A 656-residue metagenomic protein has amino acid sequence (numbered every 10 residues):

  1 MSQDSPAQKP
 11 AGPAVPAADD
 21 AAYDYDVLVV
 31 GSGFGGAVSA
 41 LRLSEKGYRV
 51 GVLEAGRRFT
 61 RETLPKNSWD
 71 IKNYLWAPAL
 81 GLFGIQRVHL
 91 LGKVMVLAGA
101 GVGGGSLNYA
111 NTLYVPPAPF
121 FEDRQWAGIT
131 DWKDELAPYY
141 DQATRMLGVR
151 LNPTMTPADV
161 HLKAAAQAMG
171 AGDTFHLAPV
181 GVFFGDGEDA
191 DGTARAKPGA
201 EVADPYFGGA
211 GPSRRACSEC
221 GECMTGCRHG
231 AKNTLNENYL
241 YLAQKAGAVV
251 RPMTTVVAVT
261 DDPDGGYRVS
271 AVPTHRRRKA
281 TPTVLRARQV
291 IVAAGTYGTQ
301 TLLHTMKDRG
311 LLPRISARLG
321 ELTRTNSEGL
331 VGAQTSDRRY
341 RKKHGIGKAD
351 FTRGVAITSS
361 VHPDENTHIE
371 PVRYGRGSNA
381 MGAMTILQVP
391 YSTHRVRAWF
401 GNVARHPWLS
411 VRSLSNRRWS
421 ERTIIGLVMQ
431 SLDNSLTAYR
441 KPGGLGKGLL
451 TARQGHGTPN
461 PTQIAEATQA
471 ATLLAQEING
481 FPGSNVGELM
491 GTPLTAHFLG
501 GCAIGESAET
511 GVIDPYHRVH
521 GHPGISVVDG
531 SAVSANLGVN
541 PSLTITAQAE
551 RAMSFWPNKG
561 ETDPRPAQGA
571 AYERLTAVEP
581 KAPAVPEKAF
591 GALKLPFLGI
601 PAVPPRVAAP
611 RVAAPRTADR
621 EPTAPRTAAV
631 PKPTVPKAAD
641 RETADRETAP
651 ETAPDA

Functional and structural regions predicted by a protein language model:
M1-V27, E45-K46, E561-R611: Extreme N-terminal leader/targeting segments of oxidoreductases
Y25-V52: N-terminal Rossmann-like FAD-binding beta1-loop-alpha1 element of flavoenzymes
E45, R49, G56-K66, H229-K232 (+7 more regions): Glycine-rich loop(s) and the adjacent beta-strand/alpha-helix scaffold that form part
I71-M155: Redox-cofactor-proximal catalytic regions of oxidoreductases
F83, C220-C223, V257, D261 (+2 more regions): A glycine-rich dinucleotide-binding beta-alpha-beta segment and adjacent secondary-structure elements that constitute
L90, Y109, I129, A287 (+7 more regions): FAD cofactor-binding and catalytic pocket of flavoenzymes
G101, G105, G530-S542: Glycine-rich phosphate/pyrophosphate-binding beta-alpha loops
D131-M253, L489-T492: Conserved redox-cofactor binding core of oxidoreductases
